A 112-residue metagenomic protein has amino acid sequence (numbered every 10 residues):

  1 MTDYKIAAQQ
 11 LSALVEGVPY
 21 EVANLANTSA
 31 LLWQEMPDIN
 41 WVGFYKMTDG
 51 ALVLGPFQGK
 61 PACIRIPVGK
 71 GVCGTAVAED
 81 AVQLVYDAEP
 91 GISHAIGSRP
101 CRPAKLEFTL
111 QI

Functional and structural regions predicted by a protein language model:
M1-G55, K60: Intrinsically disordered, low-complexity terminal regulatory regions
A7, L31, P90-G91, T109: A generic signature of intrinsically disordered, low-complexity regions enriched in glycine/proline and charged/polar
E16, E21, E35, E79 (+2 more regions): Glutamate identity and glutamate-enriched acidic tracts
P37-D38, G69, R99-P103: Short solvent-exposed loop/turn micro-motifs enriched in small/polar/acidic residues
Y45, T75, E107-T109: Residue-level detector of beta-strand face positions
M47, A51-G97: Regulatory sensory and allosteric helical modules in signal-transduction proteins and certain transcription factors
S93-I112: Helix-to-coil/beta transition segments that act as allosteric "coupling" elements at the rims of sensory or catalytic
